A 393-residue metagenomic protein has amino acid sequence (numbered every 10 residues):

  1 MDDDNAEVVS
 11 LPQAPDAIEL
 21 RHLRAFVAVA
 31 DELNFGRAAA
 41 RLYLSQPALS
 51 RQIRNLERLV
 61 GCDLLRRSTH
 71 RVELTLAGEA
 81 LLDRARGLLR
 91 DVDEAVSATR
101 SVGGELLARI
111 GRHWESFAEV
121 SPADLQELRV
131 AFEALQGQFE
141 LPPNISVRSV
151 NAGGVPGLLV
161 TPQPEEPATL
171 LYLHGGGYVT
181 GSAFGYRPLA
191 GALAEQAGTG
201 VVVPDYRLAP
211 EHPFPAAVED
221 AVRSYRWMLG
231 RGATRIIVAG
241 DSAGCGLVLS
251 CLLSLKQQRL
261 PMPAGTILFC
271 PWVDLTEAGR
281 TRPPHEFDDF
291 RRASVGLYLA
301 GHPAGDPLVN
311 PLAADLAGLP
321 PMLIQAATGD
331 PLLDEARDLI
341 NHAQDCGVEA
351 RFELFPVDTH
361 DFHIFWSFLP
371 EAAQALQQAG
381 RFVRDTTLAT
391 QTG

Functional and structural regions predicted by a protein language model:
A6-P47, Q52, L81: N-terminal short secondary-structure element
A28, A40, R58, R90-E94 (+1 more regions): Regular, well-ordered alpha-helical segments
E32, R41, R54-D63, V96: Residue cluster at the C-terminal edge of the helix-turn-helix DNA-binding motif
E57-L74, E79: A short LG(V/I)-centered, amphipathic sequence patch enriched for acidic residue(s) preceding the LG motif
L59, R84-V102: Alpha-helical linker/hinge and terminal dimerization helices associated with HTH transcriptional regulators
S97, V102-L159, L388-G393: A glycine/proline-hinged amphipathic helix-loop "lid/cap" segment that gates access to hydrophobic ligand pockets
R148, A152-L158, P164-G393: Alpha/beta-hydrolase superfamily serine-hydrolase fold, recognizing
